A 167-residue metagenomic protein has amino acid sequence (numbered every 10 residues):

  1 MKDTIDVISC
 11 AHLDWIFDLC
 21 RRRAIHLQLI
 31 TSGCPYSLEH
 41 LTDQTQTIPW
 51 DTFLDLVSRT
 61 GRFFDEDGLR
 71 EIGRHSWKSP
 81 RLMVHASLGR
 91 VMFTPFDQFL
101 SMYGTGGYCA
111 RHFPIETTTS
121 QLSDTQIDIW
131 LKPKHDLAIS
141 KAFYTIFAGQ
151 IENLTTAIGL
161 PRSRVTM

Functional and structural regions predicted by a protein language model:
M1-D3, L122-S123: Short, flexible segments with low predicted structural confidence
K2-R23, L29-Q46, W50-L56: N-terminal, charged low-complexity regulatory/assembly segments
L27-S32, G68-I72: Short N-terminal amphipathic alpha-helices
Q44-G149, N153, A157, S163: Amphipathic interaction/junction segments at domain boundaries or subunit interfaces
T166-M167: Short, highly charged C-terminal tails/helix-capping segments
